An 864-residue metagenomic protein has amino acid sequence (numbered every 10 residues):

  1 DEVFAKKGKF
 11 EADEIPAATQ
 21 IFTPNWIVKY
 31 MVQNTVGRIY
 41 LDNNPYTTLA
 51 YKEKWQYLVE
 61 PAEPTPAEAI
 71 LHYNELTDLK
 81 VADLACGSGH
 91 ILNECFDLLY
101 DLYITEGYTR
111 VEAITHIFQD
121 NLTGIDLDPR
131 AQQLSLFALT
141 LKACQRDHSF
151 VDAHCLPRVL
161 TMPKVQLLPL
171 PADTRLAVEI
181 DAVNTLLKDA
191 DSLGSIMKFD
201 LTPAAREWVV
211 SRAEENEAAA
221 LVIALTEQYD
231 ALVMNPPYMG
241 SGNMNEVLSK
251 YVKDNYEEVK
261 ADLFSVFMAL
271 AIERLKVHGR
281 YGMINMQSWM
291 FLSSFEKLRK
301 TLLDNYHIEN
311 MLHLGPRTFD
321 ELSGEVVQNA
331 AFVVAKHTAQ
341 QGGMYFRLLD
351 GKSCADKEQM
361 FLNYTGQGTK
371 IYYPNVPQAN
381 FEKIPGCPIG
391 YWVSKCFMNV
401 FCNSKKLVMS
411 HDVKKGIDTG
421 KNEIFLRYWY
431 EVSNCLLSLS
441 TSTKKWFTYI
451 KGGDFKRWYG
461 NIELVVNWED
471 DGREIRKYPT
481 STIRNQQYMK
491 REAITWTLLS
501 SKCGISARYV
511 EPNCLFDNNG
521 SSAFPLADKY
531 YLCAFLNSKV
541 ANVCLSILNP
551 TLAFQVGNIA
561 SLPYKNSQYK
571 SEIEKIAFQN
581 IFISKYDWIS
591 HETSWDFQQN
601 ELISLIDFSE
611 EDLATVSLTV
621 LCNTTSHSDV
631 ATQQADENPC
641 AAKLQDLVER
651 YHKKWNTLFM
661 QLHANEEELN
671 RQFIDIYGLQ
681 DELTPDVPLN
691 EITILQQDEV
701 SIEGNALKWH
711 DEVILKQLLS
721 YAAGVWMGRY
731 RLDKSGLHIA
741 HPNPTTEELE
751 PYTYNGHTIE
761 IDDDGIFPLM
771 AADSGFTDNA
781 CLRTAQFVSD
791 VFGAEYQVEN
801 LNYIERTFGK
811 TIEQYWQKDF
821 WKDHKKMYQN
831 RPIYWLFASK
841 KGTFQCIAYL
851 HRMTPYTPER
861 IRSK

Functional and structural regions predicted by a protein language model:
D1-I70, K406-L439, F447-Y449, D454-V466 (+3 more regions): Class I S-adenosyl-L-methionine
K6-E11, I15-M311, H337-T338, G343-M344 (+1 more regions): SAM-dependent methyltransferase catalytic region
N43-V59, R110-I114, H148-L156, Y586-Q599 (+3 more regions): Short, glycine/acidic-rich hinge or "gate" loops at secondary-structure transitions that mediate conformational
K54-K80, A205-V233, K253, G315-R317 (+6 more regions): Flexible, glycine/threonine-enriched loop-and-boundary segments that flank and lead into catalytic domains of large
A82-A85, I125, A271-L275, G520-Y530 (+7 more regions): Proline-centric
N93, Y100, L127, Q132 (+12 more regions): Signature of N6-adenine DNA methyltransferases within the class I
E592-T593, E601, D607, D612 (+5 more regions): Terminal accessory regions of large proteins
L621, D629-V630, E637-P639: Short, low-complexity intrinsically disordered segments enriched in A/P/G/S/L with frequent Arg, especially at protein
